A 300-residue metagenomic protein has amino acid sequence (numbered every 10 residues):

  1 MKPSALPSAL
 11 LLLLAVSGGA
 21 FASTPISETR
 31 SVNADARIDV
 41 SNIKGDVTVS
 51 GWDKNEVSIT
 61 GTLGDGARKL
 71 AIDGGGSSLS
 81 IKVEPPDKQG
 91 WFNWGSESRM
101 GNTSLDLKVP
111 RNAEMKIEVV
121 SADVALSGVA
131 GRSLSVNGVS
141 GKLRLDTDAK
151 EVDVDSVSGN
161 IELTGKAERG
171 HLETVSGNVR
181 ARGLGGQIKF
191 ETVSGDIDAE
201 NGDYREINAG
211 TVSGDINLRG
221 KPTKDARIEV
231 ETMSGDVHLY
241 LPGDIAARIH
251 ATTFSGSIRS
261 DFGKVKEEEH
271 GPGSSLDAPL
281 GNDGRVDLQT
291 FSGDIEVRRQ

Functional and structural regions predicted by a protein language model:
M1-Q300: Intrinsically disordered, low-complexity terminal regions
